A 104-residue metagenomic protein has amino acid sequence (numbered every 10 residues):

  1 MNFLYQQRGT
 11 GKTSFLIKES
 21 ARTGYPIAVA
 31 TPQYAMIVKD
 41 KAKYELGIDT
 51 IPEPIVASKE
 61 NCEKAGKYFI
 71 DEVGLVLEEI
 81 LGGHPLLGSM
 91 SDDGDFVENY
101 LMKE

Functional and structural regions predicted by a protein language model:
M1-E60: Conserved P-loop
P32-E45, S58-A65, G74-E104: Replace "adjacent to P-loop NTPase cores in ATP/GTP-dependent enzymes" with "adjacent to NTP-binding cores
